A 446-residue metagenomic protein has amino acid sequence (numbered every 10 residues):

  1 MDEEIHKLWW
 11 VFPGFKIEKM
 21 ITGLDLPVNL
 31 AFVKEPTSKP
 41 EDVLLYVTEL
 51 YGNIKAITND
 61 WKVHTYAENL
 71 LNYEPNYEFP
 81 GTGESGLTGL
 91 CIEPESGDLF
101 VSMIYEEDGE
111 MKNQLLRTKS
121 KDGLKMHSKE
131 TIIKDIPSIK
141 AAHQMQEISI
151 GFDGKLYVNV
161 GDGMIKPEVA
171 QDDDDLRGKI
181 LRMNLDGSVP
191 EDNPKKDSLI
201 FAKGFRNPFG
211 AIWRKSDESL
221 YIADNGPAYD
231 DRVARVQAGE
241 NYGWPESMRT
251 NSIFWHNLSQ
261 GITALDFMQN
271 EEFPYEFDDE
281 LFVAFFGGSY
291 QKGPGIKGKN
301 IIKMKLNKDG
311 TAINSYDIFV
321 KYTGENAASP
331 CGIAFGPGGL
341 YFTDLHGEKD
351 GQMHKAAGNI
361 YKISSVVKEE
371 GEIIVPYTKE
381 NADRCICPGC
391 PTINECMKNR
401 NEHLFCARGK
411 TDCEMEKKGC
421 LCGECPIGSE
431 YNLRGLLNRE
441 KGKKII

Functional and structural regions predicted by a protein language model:
D2-V11, P36-P40, T48, E74-P80 (+5 more regions): Beta-propeller domain segments
K16-E18, W61-H64, H127-E130, L156 (+3 more regions): Predominantly a core beta-strand signature of beta-propeller blades across repeat-based propeller domains
K19-G52: Beta-strand-rich domains and repeat architectures in extracellular enzymes and scaffolds, especially beta-propellers
P40-L70: Beta-propeller domains
A67-L71, T131-P137, I318-T323: Short loop/turn motifs that cap or connect beta-strands within the blades of beta-propeller-type repeat domains
M111-I150: Asp-box/WD-like beta-propeller blade repeats and closely related beta-sheet repeat scaffolds
E369-I446: Cysteine-centered metal-binding/redox modules
